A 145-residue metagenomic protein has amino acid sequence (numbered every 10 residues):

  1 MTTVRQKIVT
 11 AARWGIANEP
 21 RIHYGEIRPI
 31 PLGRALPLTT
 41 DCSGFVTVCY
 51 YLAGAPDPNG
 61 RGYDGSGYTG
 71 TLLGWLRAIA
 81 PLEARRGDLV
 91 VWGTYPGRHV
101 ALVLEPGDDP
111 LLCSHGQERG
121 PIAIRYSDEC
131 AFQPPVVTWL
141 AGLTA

Functional and structural regions predicted by a protein language model:
M1-R61, C113-H115, A141, A145: N-terminal capping segments
T2, Q6-V9, T47, A55-E129: ...with weaker cross-activation on analogous glycine-rich loops/strands in unrelated enzymes
N18, I27-P29, I79, D108 (+1 more regions): Selective for proline/serine-rich intrinsically disordered segments in cytosolic/nuclear regulatory regions
D128-A145: Low-complexity, Gly/Ser/Thr/Pro-rich intrinsically disordered linker/tail segments
